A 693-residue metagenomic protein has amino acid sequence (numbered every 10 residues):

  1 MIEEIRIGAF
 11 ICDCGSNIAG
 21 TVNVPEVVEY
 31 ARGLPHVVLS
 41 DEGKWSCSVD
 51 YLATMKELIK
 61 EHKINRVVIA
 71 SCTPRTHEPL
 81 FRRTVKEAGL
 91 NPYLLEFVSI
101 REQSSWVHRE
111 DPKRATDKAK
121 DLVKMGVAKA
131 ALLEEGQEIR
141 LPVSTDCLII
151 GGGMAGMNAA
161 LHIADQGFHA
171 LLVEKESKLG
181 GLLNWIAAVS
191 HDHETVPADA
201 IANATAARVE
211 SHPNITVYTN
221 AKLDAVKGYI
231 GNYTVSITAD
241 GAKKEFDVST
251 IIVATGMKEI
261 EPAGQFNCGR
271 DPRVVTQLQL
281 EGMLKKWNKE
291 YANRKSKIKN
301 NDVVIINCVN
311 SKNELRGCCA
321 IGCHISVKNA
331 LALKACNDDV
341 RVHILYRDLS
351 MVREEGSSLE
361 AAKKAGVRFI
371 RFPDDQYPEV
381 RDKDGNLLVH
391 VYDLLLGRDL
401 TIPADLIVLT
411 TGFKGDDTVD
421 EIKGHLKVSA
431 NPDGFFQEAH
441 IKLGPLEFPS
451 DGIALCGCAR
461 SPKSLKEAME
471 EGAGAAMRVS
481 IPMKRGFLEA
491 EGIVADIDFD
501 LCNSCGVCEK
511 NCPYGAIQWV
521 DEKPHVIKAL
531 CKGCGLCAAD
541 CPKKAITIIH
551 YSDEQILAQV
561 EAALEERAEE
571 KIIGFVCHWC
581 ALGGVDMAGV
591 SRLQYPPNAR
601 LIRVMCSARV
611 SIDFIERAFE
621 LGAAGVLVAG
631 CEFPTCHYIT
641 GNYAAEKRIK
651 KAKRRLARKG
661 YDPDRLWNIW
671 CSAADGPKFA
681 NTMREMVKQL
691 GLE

Functional and structural regions predicted by a protein language model:
M1-K571, V576-V590, Q594-I612, L621-T640 (+3 more regions): Residues forming the flavin
I669-C671: Canonical P-loop GTPase G-domain recognition
A674: Acidic-aromatic/histidine active-site loop/patch
